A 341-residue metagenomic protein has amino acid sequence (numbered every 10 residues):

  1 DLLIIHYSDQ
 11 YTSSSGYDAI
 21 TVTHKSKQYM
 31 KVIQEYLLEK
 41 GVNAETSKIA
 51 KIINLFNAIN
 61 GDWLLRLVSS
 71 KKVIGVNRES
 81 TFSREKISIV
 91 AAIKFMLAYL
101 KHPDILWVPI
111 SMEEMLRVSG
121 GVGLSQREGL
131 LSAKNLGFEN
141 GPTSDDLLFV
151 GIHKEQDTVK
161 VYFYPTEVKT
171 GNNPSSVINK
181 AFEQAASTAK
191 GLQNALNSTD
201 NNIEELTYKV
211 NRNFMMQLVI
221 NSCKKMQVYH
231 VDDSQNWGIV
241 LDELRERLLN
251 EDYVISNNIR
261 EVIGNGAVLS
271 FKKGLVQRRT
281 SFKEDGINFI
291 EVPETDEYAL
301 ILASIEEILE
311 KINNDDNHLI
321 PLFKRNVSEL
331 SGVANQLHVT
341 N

Functional and structural regions predicted by a protein language model:
D1-K86, I287-N341: Nuclease-adjacent, charged terminal/linker segments that flank catalytic cores
V68-L106, I110, L147-L148: A structural/positional concept
L97-I105, P174-N265: Acidic, metal/cofactor-coordinating or nucleic-acid-engaging core segments within structured domains
P109-V159: Active-site metal-binding core of divalent-cation-utilizing nuclease and nuclease-like domains
L147-G151, V161-N172: Conserved catalytic cores of phosphodiester-cleaving nucleases, focusing on short active-site segments
T170-S176, G274-R278: Short acidic, S/G/P-rich loop/turn micro-motifs used as interaction or catalytic elements
S222-N341: Non-catalytic C-terminal interaction segments of nucleic acid-processing enzymes
